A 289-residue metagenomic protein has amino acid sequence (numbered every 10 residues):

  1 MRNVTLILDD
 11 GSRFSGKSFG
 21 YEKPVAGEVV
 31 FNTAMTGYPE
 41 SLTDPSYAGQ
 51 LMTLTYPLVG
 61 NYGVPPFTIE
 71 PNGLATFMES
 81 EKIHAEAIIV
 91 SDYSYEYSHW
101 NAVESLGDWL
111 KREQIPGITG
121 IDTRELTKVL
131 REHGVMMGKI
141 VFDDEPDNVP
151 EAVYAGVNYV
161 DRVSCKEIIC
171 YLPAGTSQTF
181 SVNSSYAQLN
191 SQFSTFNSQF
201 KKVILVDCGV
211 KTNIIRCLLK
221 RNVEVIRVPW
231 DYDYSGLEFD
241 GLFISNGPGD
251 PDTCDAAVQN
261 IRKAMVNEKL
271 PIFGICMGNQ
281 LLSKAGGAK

Functional and structural regions predicted by a protein language model:
M1-N190, S194-D231, P251, Q259: RNA-binding accessory domains that recognize and position tRNA/RNA substrates
T212, Y234, L281: Flexible, glycine-rich phosphate/dinucleotide-binding loops and adjacent beta-alpha linkers at cofactor/substrate
Y232-E238: Short amphipathic alpha-helix with an adjacent loop that forms part of the alpha/beta core around
F239, I244-K289: Cysteine-nucleophile active-site neighborhood
